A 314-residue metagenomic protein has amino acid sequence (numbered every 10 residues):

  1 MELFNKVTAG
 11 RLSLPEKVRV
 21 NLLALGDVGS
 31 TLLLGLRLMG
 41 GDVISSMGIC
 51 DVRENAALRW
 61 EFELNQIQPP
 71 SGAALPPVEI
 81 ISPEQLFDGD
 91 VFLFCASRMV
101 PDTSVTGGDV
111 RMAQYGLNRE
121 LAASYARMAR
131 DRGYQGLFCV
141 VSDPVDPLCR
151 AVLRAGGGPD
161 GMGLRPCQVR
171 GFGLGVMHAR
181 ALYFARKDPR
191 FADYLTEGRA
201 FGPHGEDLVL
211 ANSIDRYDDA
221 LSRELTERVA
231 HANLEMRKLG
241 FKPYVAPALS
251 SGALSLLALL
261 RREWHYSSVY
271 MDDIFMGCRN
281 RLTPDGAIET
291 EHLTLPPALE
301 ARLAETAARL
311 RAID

Functional and structural regions predicted by a protein language model:
M1-R59: NAD(P)+-binding Rossmann beta1-loop-alpha1 motif at the extreme N-terminus of oxidoreductases
E2, S46, C50-G89: Conserved N-terminal Rossmann-fold NAD(P) cofactor-binding segment
D27, N55, G116-E120, P147 (+2 more regions): Conserved active-site and cofactor/substrate-binding residues in soluble primary-metabolism enzymes
G40-D42, Q68-G72, G157-C167: Short helix-capping segments at alpha-helix termini
G41-S46, A129-L137: Short, surface-exposed connector motifs at secondary-structure boundaries
A73-Q135: Rossmann-like NAD(P)-binding element
L137, S142-N212: Rossmann-like dinucleotide-binding core of oxidoreductases
R186-D314: Long, compositionally biased stretches enriched for glycine and/or charged residues
